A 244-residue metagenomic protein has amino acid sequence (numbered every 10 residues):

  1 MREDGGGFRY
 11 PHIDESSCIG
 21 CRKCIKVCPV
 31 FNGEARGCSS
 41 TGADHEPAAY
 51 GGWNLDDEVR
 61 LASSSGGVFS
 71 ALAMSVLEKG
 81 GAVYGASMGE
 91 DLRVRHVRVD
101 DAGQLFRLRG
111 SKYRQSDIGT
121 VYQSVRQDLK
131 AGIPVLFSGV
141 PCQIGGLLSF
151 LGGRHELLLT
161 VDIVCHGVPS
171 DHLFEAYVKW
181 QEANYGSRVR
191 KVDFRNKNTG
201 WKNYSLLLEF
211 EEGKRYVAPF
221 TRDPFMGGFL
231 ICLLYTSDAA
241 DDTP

Functional and structural regions predicted by a protein language model:
M1, H12-F31, S64-G67, C142 (+1 more regions): Cysteine-centered iron-sulfur cluster-binding motifs in ferredoxin-type domains/subunits of redox enzymes
K23-K26, V30-F69, A73-S75: Electropositive, gly/pro-rich neighborhoods at or near active sites that engage anionic ligands
S65-V68, E90, F137-L147: Gly/Ser/Thr-rich loops at beta-strand to alpha-helix junctions that form or flank small-molecule/cofactor-binding
Y84-S87: Low-complexity, highly charged intrinsically disordered N-terminal segments that act as targeting/localization
H96-T120: Glycine-rich phosphate-binding "P-loop"
L159-Y177: Short, flexible loop segments at boundaries between secondary-structure elements
Q181-L234: A conserved mid-domain beta-alpha-beta active-site/ligand-binding segment of alpha/beta enzyme cores
Y235-P244: Single conserved hydrophobic/aromatic residue that forms the stacking wall/gate of nucleotide- or nucleobase-binding
